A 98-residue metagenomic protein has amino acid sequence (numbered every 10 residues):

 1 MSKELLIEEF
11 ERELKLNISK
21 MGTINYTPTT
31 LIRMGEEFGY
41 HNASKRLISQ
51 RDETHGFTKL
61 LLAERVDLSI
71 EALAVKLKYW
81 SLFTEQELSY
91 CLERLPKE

Functional and structural regions predicted by a protein language model:
M1, K15-S19, T30-L31, K45-R46 (+1 more regions): Charged, low-complexity surface segments at secondary-structure and domain boundaries
M1-T23, K97: Charged, compositionally biased N-terminal leader segments and the immediate start of the first structured element
L6-E9, E13, T30, M34 (+2 more regions): Charge-rich, solvent-exposed alpha-helical interaction surfaces
N17-L62: Amphipathic alpha-helical packing elements
L62-E98: Amphipathic alpha-helical binding modules
